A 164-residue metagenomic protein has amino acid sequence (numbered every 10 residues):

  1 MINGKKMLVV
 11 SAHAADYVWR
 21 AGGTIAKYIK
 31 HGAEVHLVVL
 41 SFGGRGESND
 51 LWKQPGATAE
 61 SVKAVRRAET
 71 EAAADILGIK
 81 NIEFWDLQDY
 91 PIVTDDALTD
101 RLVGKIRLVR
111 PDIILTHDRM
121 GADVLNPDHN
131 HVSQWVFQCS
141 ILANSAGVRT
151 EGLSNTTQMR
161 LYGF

Functional and structural regions predicted by a protein language model:
M1-V10, H31, N81, I92-F164: Metal-dependent de-N-acetylase/amidase catalytic core
M1-V109: Active-site rim/loop-helix segments in enzyme catalytic domains that contact anionic ligands
